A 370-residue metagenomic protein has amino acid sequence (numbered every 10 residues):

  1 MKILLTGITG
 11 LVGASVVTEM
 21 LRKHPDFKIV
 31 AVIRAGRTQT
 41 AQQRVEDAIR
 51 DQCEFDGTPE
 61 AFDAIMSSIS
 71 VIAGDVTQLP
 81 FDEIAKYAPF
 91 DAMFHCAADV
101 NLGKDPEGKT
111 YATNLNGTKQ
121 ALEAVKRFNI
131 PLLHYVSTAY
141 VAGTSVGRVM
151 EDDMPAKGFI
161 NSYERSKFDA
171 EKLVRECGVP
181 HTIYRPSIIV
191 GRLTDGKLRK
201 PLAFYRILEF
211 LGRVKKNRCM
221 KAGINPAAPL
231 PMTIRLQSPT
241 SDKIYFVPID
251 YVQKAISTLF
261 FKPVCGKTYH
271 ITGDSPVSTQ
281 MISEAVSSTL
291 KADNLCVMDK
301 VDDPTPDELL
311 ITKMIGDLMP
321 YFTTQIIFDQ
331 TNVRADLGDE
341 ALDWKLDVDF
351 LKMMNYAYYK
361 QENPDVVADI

Functional and structural regions predicted by a protein language model:
I3-H24: N-terminal Rossmann NAD(P)H-binding glycine-rich loop of SDR-like oxidoreductase domains
F27, I33, Q330-I370: Amphipathic terminal alpha-helices
V30-S68: Glycine-rich phosphate-binding loop and adjoining beta1-alpha1-beta2 segment of Rossmann-like nucleotide-binding folds
I65-N116, R127-F128: NAD(P)H-binding glycine-rich loop region in Rossmannoid oxidoreductase-like domains and their noncatalytic homologs
H95, K104-G108, A112, N116-S162 (+2 more regions): Conserved Rossmann-fold NAD(P)-dependent oxidoreductase catalytic core, especially the SDR/UDP-sugar
G158-I188, R192: Active-site Tyr-X1-5-Lys
I207-Y269, D274-P276, E284-S287: Alpha-helical substrate-binding/gating segment
K254-D317, Y358, E362, V366-I370: Mid/C-terminal beta-alpha module of Rossmann-like enzyme folds, strongest in SDR-family dehydrogenases/epimerases
